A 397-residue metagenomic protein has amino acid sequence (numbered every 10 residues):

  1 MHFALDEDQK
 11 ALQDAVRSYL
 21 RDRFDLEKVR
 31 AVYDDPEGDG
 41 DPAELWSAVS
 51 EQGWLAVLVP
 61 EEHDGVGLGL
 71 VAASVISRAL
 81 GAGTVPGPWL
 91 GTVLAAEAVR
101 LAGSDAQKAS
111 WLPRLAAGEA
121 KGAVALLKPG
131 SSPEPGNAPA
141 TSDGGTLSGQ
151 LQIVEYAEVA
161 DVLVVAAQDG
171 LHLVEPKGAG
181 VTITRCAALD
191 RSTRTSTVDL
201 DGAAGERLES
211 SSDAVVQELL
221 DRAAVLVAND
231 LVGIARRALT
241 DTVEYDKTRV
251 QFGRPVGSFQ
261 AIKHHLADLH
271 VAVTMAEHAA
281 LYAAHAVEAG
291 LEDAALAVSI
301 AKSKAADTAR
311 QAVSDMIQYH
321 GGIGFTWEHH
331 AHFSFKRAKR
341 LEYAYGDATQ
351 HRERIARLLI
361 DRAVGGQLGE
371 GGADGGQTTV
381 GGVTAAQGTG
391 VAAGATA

Functional and structural regions predicted by a protein language model:
M1-G83, R114, G118, D221-A397: Alpha-helical interface subdomain recognition
M1-L5, R17-F24, D64-L68, G87 (+7 more regions): Short, exposed beta-strand "edge-strand" segments with a Pro/Gly-rich flavor and a Y/T-containing core
D25-V162, A166-T184, A356-L359: Glycine-rich flavin
A106, P113-T240, E244, R362 (+1 more regions): FAD-binding core of flavoproteins
